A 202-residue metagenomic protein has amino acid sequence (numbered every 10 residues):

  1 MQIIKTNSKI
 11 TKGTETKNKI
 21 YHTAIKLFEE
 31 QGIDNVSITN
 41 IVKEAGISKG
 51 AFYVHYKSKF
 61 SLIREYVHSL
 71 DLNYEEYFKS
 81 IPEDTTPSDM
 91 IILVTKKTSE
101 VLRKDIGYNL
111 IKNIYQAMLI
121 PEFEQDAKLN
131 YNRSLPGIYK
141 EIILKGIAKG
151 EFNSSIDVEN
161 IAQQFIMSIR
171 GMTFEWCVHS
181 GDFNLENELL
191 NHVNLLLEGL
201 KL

Functional and structural regions predicted by a protein language model:
M1-Q31, N35-I47, S61: Basic, helix-initiating cap at the start of DNA-binding domains
G46-Y56: Short hydrophobic/aromatic patch on the recognition helix
Y56, L62-L70: Alpha-helical DNA-contacting segments of helix-turn-helix folds
E65, K79-Y108, V158, A162-F165 (+1 more regions): Hydrophobic alpha-helical connector segments
E75, F123-K149, E159-Q163, M167 (+1 more regions): Amphipathic alpha-helical packing segments from all-alpha helical-bundle domains
E100-K104, E141, K145, Q163-F183 (+1 more regions): Amphipathic C-terminal alpha-helical segment
L102-F123, F174: Amphipathic alpha-helical segments used for helix-helix packing
